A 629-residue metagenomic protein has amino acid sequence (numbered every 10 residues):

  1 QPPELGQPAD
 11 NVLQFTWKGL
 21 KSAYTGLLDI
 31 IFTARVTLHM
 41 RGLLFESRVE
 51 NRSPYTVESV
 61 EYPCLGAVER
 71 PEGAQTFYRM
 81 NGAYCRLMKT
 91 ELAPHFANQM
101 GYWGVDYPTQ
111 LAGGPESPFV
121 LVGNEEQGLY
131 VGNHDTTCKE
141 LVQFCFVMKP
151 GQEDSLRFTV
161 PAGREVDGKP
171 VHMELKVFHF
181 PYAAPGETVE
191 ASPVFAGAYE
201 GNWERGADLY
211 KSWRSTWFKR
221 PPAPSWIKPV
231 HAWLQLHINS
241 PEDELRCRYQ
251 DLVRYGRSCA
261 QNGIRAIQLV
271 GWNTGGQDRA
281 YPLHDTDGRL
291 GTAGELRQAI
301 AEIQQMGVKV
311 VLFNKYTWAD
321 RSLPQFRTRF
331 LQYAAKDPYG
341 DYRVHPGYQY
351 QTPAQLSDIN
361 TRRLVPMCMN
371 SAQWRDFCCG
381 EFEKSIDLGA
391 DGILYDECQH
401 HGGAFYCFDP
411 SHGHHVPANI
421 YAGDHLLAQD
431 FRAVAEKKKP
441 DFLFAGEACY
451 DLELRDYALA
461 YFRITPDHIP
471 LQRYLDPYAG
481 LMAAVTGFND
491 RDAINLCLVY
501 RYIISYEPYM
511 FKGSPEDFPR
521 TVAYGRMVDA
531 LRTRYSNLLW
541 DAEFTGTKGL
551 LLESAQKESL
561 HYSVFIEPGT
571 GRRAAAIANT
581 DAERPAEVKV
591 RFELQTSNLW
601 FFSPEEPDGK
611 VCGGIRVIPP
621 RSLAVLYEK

Functional and structural regions predicted by a protein language model:
Q1-M40, L44-S155: Polysaccharide-binding surfaces and accessory modules of carbohydrate-active proteins
L20-Y24, H39, V105-W226: Beta-strand-rich recognition/accessory modules
E187-S192, G423-E606, V617-I618, A624: Active-site-proximal substrate-binding groove within the catalytic cores of carbohydrate-active enzymes
A198-D278: An acidic-aromatic substrate-binding cleft motif
V230-Y249, R279-A293, D358-C379, P410-D424: The substrate-binding groove and active-site-proximal loops of carbohydrate-active enzymes, especially glycoside
A232-L234, I267-L269, V310-F313, I393-Y395 (+3 more regions): Hydrophobic faces of well-ordered beta-strands that scaffold small-molecule active sites in alpha/beta enzyme cores
E244-R248, E295, L312-L388: Active-site-adjacent "subsite" loops/lids of carbohydrate-active enzymes
P366-R455: Active-site neighborhood of glycoside hydrolase catalytic domains
